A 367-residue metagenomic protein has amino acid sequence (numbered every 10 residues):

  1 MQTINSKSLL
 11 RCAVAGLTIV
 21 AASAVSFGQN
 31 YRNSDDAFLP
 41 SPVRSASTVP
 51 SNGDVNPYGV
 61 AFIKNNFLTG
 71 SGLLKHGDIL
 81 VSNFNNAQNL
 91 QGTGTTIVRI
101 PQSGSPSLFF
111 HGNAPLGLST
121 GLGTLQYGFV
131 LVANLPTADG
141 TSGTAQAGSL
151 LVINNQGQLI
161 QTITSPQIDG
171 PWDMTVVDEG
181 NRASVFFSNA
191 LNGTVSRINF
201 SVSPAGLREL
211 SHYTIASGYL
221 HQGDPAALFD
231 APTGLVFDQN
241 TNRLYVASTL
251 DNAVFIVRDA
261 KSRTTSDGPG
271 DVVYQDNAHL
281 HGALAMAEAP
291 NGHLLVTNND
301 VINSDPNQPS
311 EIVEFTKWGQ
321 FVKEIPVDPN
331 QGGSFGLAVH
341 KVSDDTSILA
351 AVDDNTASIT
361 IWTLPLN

Functional and structural regions predicted by a protein language model:
Q2-V14: Bacterial N-terminal signal peptides that target proteins for export
A13-S23: Bacterial N-terminal signal peptides
Y31-G53, Q102-S119, L151-G170, R208-A227 (+2 more regions): Surface-exposed loop and turn segments in beta-propeller and other repeat-based domains that flank or scaffold
V49-H76, Q91-G94, G112-V130, L135-T137 (+6 more regions): Beta-rich, blade/repeat-based domains predominating in secreted/periplasmic proteins but also intracellular
T69-G70, N83-L108: Beta-propeller domains
F84-N86, N134-T137, A145, N155 (+10 more regions): Short loop/turn segments immediately following the C-termini of beta-strands
G94-V98, G148-L151, G193-S196, N252-I256 (+3 more regions): A short loop-to-beta-strand structural motif that recurs across blades of beta-propeller domains
N192, N199-S201, Y213, H221-G268 (+2 more regions): Beta-propeller domains
